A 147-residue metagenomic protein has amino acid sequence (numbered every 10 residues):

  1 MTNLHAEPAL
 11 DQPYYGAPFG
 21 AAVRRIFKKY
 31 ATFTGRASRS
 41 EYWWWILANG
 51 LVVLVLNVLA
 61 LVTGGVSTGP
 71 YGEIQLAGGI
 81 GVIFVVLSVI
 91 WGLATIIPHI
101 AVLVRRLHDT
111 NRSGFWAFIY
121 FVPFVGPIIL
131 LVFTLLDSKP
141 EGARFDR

Functional and structural regions predicted by a protein language model:
M1-A48, A101-F115, V132-R147: Membrane-interface extramembranous regions at the lipid-water interface
T2, V53-I96: Membrane-helix interface segments in multi-pass membrane proteins
P18, A22, V85, V89 (+1 more regions): Extracytoplasmic/secreted proteins, especially bacterial periplasmic and envelope-associated proteins
K29, N57-L61, H99, Y120 (+1 more regions): Structural signal for membrane-spanning alpha-helices in multi-pass inner-membrane proteins, emphasizing helix cores
S40-W44, G72-V89, T110-Y120: Membrane-water interface of alpha-helical transmembrane segments
W44-L47, V55, I119, I129: Generic hydrophobic alpha-helical membrane-span motif
G50, W91-A94, P98, V122 (+1 more regions): Residue-level signal for the membrane-embedded core of alpha-helical transmembrane segments, especially mid-helix
